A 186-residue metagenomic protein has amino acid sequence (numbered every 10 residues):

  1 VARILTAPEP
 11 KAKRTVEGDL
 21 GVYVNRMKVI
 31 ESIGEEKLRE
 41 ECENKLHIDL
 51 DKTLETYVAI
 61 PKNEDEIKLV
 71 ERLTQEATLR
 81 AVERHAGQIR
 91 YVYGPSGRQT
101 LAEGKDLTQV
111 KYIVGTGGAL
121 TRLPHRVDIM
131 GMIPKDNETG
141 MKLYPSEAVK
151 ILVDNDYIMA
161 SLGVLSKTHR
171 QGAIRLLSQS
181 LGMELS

Functional and structural regions predicted by a protein language model:
A2-S186: Helical "lid/coupling" subdomains associated with nucleotide-phosphate turnover
